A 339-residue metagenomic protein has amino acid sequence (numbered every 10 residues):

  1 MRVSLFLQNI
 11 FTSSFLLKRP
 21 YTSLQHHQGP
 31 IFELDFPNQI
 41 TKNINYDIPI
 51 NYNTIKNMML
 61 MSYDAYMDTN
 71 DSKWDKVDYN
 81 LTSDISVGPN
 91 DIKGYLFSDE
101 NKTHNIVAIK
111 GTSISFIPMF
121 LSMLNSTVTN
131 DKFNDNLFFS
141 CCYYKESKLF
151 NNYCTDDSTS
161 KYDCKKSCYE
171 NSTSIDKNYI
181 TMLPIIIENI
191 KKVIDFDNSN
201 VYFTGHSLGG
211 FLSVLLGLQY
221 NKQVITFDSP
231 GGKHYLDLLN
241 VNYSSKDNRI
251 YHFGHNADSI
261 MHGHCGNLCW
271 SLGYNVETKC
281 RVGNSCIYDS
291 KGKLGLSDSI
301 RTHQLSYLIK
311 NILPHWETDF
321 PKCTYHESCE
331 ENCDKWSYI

Functional and structural regions predicted by a protein language model:
V3, L7-L60, W316-I339: Intrinsically disordered, low-complexity regulatory segments that flank or lie outside the structured catalytic cores
D71-N200: A conserved cap/lid and substrate-binding interface adjacent to the catalytic center of lipid-processing enzymes
N105-A108, Y202-T204, V224-T226, H252: Structural recognition of the beta-strand scaffold that forms the well-ordered cores of secreted hydrolase catalytic
G111-S115, L208-G209, G231-G232, A257-I260: Solvent-exposed loop/turn segments at secondary-structure junctions within structured extracellular/periplasmic domains
G205-G209, S213: Gly/Ala-rich beta-loop-alpha elbow adjacent to hydrolase catalytic centers
V214-L218: Short glycine-enriched nucleophile-adjacent loop and the immediately C-terminal alpha-helix near the catalytic center
Q219-Q223: Glycine-enriched alpha-helix->loop->beta-strand junction motifs that scaffold or abut catalytic
I225, S229-I339: Serine hydrolase/lipase
